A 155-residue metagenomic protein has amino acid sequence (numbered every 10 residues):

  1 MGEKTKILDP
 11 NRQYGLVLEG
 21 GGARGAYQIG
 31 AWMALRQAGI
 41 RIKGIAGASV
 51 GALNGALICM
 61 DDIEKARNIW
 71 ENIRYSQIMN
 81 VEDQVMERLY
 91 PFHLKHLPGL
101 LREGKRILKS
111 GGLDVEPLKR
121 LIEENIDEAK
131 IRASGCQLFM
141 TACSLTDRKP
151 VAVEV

Functional and structural regions predicted by a protein language model:
M1-G2, E124, K149: N-terminal-biased segments
M1-N11: N-terminal low-complexity/intrinsically disordered extensions
K4, G15-L18: A short, structure-level motif marking secondary-structure boundaries and short turns
P10-G15, G22-E116, R120-I122, A152-V155: Patatin-like phospholipase
S76-Q84, I126-F139: A short alpha-helix-loop-beta-strand transition element characteristic of N-terminal alpha/beta dinucleotide-binding
K109, D127, K149: Glycine-rich, flexible loop/turn motifs
K130-V155: Active-site gating loop/helix substructures
